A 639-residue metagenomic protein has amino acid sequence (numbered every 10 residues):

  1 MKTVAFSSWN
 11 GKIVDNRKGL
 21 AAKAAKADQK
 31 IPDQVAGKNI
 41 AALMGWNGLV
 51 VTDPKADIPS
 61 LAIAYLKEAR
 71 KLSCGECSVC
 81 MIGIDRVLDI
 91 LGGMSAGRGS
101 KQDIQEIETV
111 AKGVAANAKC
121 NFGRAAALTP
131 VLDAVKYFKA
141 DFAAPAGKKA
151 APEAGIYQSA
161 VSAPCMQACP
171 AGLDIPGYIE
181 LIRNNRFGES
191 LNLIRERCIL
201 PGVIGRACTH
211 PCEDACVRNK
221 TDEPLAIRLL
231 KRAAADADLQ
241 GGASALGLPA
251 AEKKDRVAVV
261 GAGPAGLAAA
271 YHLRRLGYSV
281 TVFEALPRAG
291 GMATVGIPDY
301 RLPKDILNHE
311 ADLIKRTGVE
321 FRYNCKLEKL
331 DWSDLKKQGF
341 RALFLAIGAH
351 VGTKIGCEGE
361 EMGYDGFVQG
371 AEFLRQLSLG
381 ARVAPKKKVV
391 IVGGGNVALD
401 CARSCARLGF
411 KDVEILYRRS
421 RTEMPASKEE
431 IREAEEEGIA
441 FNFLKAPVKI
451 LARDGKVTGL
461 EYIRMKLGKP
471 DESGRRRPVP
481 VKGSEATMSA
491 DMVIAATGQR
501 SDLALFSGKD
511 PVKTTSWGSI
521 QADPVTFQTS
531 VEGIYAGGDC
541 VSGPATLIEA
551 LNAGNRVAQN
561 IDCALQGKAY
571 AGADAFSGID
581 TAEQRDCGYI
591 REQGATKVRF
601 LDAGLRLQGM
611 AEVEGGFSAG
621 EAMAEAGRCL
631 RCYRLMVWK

Functional and structural regions predicted by a protein language model:
M1-G155: Redox cofactor-anchoring modules in respiratory/redox and cofactor-processing assemblies
K67-D89, K112-V131, Q158-G177, I199-K220 (+1 more regions): Local cysteine-cluster metal-coordination motifs and their immediate loop/turn environment, predominantly Fe-S cluster
P164-C165, A446-K456, R556, C563-W638: Mid-to-C-terminal Rossmann-like scaffold of FAD/NAD(P)H-dependent oxidoreductases
A235-A250, H309-K326, G352-L408, T515-V525 (+1 more regions): Glycine-rich dinucleotide-binding loop and its adjacent helix/turn
D255-T281, A398-A406: N-terminal Rossmann-like FAD-binding beta1-loop-alpha1 element of flavoenzymes
V282-T317, F321, A402-K449, A569-A582: Rossmann-like dinucleotide-binding cores of NAD(P)H-dependent redox enzymes
G363-K386, D471-P544, N552, Q584 (+1 more regions): FAD-site-proximal beta/loop scaffold in flavoenzymes
G537-A571: A conserved FAD-binding loop/helix module that cradles the flavin
